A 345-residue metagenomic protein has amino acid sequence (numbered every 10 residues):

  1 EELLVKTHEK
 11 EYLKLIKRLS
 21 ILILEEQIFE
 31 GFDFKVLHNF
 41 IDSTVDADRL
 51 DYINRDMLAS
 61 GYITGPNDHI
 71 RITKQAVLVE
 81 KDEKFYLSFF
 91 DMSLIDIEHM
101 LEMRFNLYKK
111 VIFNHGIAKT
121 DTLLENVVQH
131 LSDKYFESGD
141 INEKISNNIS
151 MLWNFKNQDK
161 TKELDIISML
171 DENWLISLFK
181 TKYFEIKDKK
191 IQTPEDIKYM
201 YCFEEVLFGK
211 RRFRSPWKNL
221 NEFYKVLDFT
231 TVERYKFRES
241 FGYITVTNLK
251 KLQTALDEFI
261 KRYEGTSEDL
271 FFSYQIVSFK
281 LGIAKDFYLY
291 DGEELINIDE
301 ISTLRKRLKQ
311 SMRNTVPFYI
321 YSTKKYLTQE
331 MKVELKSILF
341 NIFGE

Functional and structural regions predicted by a protein language model:
E2-E345: Histidine-centered, transition-metal-coordinating active-site segments
